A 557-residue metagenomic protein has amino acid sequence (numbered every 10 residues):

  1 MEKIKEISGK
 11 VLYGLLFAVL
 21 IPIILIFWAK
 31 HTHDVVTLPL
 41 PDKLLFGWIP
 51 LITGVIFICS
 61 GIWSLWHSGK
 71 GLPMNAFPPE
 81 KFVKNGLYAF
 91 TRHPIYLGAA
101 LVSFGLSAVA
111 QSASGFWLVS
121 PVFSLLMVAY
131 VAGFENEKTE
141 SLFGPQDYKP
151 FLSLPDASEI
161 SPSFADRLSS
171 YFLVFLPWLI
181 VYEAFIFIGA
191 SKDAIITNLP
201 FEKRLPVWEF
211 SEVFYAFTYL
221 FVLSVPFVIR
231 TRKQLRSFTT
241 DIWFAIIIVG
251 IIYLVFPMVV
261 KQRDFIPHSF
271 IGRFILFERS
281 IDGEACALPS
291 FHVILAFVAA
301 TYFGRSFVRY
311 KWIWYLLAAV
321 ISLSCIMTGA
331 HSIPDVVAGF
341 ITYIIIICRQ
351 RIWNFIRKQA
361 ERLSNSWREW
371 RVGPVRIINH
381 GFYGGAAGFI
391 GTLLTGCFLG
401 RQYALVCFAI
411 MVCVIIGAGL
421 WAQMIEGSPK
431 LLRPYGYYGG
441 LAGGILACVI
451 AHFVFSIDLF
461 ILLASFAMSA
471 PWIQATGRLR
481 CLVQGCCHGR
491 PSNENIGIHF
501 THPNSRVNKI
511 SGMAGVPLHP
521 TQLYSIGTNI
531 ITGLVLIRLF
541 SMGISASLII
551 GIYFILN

Functional and structural regions predicted by a protein language model:
M1-K3, A157-F221, F265: N-terminal transmembrane-helix/juxtamembrane module of multi-pass inner/ER membrane proteins
M1-N85, L97-P155: Membrane-anchoring alpha-helices and their flanking helix-loop junctions
S8-L15, L87-L101, L205-L220, S280-R305 (+4 more regions): Membrane-interface loop-to-helix entry segments
I21-H31, F175-A194, F389-G396, A418: Alpha-helical transmembrane segments of multi-pass membrane proteins
L65-K70, A190, A194, I229-R309 (+3 more regions): Membrane-interface loops
A76-A89, I95, Y148, L199-K203 (+2 more regions): Active-site-proximal inter-transmembrane loops
G98-A110, V222-F227, V293-K311, I341-Q350 (+3 more regions): Membrane-interfacial alpha-helical segments at the cytosolic side of multi-pass membrane proteins
F217-L220, Q359-N557: Hydrophobic, membrane-interfacing alpha helices
